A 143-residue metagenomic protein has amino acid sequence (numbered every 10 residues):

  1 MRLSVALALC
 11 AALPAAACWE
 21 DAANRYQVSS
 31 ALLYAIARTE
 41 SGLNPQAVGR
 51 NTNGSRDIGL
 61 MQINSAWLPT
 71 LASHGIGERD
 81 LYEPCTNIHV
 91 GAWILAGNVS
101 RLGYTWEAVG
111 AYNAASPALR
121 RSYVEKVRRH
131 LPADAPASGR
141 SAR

Functional and structural regions predicted by a protein language model:
M1-A8: Sec-dependent signal peptide recognition, specifically the positively charged N-region followed immediately by
A8-C10, W93: Charged/polar interaction segments and conserved charged motifs
A11-A15: N-terminal signal peptide c-region/cleavage motif recognized by signal peptidases
C18-R143: Catalytic glycan-binding domains that act on GlcNAc-containing polysaccharides
